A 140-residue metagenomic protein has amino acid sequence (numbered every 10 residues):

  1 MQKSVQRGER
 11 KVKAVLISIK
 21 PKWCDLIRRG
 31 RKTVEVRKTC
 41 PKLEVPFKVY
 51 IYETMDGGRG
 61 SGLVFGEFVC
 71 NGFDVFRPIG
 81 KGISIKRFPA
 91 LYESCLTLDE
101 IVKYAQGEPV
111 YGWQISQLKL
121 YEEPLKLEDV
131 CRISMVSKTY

Functional and structural regions predicted by a protein language model:
Q2-Y140: Structured alpha/beta reader/binder surfaces that contact nucleic acids or chromatin modification marks
